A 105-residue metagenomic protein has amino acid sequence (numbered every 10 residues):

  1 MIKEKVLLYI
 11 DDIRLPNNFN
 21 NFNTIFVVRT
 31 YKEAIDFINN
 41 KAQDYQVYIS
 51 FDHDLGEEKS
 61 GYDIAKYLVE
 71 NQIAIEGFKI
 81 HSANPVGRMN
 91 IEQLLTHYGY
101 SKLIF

Functional and structural regions predicted by a protein language model:
M1-F105: Catalytic phosphate/metal-binding cores of nucleic-acid and nucleotide-processing enzymes, i.e., regions that mediate
